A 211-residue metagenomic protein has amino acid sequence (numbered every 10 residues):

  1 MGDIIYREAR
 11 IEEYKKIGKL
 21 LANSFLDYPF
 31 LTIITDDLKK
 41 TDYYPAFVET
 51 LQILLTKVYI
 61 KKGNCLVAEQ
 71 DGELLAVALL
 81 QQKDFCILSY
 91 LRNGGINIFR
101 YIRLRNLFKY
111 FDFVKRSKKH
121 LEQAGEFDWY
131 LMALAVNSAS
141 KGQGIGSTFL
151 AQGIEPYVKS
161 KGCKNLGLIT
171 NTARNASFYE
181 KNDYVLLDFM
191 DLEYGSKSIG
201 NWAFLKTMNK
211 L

Functional and structural regions predicted by a protein language model:
I5-A22, L26-T32: A short beta-loop-alpha structural element at the N-terminal edge of CoA-dependent acyl/N-acetyltransferase catalytic
A46-V67, Y130: A short helix-loop-beta-strand connector motif used in the catalytic cores of GNAT acetyltransferases and, in some
K61-A78, G94: Conserved beta-hairpin
V77-A135, E193-K197: Conserved acyl-donor/pantetheine-binding loop and adjacent beta-alpha core of acyl/acetyltransferases and related
F127-W129, Y157-N171: Conserved GNAT acetyl-CoA-binding A-motif
M132-K141, G167-S177, Y194-K197: Conserved beta-strand-loop-alpha-helix junction that forms the acyl-donor binding cleft
V136, G142-P156: Conserved acetyl-CoA-binding loop-helix of GNAT-fold acetyltransferases
S160-K161, T172-F189: Conserved active-site alpha-helix within GNAT-family acetyltransferase domains
